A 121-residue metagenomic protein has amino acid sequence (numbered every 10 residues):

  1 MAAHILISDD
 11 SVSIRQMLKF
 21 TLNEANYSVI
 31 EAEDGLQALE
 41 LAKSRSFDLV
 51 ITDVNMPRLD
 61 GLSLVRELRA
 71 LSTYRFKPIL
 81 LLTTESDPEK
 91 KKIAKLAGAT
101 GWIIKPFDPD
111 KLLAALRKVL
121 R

Functional and structural regions predicted by a protein language model:
Q16-E24: Charged docking surfaces used in two-component/phosphorelay signaling
N26-E33, L41: Short hydrophobic/Thr-rich beta-strand motif most characteristic of the beta2 strand and flanking loop of CheY-like
R45-I51: Active-site beta3 strand of CheY-like receiver
D53, T83: Active-site residues of response regulator receiver
M56: Receiver (REC) domain active-site loop signature in two-component systems and cognate sites in sensor histidine kinases
T100: Short, glycine/charged-rich "phosphate-handling" switch motifs in NTP-dependent and phosphotransfer domains
F107-L116: C-terminal output helix
